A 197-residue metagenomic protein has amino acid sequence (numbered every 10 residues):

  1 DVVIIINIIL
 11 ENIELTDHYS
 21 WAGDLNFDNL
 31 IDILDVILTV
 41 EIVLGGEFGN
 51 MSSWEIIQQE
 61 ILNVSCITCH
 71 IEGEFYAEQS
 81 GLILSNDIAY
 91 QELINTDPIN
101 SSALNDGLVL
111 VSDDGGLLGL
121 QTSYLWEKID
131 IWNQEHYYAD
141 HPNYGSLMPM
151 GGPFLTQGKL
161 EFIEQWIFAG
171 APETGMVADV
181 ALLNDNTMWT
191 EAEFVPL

Functional and structural regions predicted by a protein language model:
D1-I4, D35-L38, S52, I56 (+4 more regions): Extracytoplasmic/secreted proteins, especially bacterial periplasmic and envelope-associated proteins
D1-M51, Y76-A77, D140-M148: Cellulosome-associated attachment modules in secreted, modular CAZymes
N7-E14, E41-F48, L62, I67 (+3 more regions): Sec-exported extracytoplasmic/periplasmic mature domains
L15-T16, S20, L44-S53, T174-P196: Low-complexity, Pro/Thr/Ser/Gly/Ala-rich linker/spacer regions in secreted, extracellular modular proteins
H18-W21, A103, W132, Q157-K159: Surface-exposed charge patches in extracellular/virion surface proteins
I31-E41, K159-F162, T190-L197: Short, charged low-complexity intrinsically disordered segments located at boundaries of structured domains
T39, K128-I129, S146-V177: C-terminal capping alpha-helices of c-type cytochrome domains
N50-N63, I67-F154, L182-E191: Solvent-exposed helix-loop boundary motif
